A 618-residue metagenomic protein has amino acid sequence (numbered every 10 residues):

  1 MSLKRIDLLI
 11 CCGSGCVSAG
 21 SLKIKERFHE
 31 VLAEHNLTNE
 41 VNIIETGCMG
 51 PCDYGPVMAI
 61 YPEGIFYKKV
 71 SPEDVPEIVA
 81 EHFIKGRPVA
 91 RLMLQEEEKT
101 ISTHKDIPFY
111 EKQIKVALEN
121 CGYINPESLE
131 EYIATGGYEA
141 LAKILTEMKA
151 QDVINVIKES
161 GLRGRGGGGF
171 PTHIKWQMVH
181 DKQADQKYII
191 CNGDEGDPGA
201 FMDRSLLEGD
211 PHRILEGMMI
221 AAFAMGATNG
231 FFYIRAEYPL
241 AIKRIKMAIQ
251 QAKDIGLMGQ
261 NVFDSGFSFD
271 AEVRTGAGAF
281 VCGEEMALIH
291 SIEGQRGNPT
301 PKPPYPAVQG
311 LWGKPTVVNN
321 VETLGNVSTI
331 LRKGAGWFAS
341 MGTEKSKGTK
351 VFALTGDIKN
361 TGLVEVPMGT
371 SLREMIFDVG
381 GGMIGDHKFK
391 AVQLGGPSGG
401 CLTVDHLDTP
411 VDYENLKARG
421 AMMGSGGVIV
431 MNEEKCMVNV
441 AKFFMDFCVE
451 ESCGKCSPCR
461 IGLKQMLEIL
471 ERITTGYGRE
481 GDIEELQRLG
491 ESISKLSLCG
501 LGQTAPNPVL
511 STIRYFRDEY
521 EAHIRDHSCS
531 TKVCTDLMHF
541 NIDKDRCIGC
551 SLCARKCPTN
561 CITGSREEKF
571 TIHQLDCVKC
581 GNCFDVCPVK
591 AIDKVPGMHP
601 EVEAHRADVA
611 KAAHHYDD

Functional and structural regions predicted by a protein language model:
M1-D7, S21-E45, P62-R91, A140-I157 (+12 more regions): Ferredoxin-type iron-sulfur electron-transfer modules in oxidoreductases and energy-metabolism complexes
C11, C16, C48, C52 (+7 more regions): Short cysteine clusters
C16, I157-V179, G278-H290, R296 (+2 more regions): Conserved phosphate/anionic-ligand binding catalytic regions in large, soluble enzymes, centered on
L32, G217-M219, M368-I384: Short amphipathic, charge-patterned alpha-helical segments
M93-E159, N319-G334: Flexible inter-domain linker/hinge segments
I124-E139, I189-D203, P306-L311, A353-I358 (+1 more regions): Gly-rich Lys/Arg/Thr-decorated short loops/hinges at beta-loop-alpha junctions or inter-strand turns that position
I242-M368, G380: Hydrophobic alpha-helical positions that pack around
G348-N360, V366-M368, L372, S530-E567 (+2 more regions): C-terminal accessory/binding modules appended to enzymatic or scaffolding proteins
